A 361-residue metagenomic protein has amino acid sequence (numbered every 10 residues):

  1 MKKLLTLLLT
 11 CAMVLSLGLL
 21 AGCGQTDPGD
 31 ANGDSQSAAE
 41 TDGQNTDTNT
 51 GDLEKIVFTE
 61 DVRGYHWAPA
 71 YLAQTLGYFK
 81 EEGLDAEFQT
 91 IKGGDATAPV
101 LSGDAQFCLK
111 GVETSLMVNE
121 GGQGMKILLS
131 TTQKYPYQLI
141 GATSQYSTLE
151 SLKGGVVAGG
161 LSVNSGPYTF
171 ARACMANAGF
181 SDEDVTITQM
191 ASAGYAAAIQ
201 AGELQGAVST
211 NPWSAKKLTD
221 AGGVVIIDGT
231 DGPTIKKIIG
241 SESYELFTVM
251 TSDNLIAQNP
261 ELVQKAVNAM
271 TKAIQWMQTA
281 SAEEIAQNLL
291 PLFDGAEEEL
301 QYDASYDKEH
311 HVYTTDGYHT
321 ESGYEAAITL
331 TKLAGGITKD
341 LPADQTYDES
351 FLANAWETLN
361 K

Functional and structural regions predicted by a protein language model:
M1-K55, A355-K361: Short, low-complexity disordered leader/linker segments with a strong preference for bacterial N-terminal type II
P28-F58, Y78-D85, S144-V156, E183 (+1 more regions): Immediate post-signal peptide segment of exported/extracytoplasmic ligand-binding proteins
D52-E60, Q123-T131, G155-G160, K236-E242: A structural signal for short loop-to-beta-strand junctions that line the ligand-binding cleft of periplasmic/secreted
L53-L76, Q138-T143, L149-D220, E321: Bilobed "Venus flytrap"/periplasmic-binding protein-like clamshell domains and structurally analogous long
L109-G121, A171, N177, G206-D228 (+4 more regions): A ligand-binding cleft/hinge motif common to bilobed small-molecule-binding domains
G194-A197, L204-L290: Pocket-lining segment of extracytoplasmic ligand-binding domains
A257-T338: Secondary-structure end/capping motifs
E325-K361: Conserved C-terminal helix/tail region of periplasmic/extracytoplasmic solute-binding proteins
